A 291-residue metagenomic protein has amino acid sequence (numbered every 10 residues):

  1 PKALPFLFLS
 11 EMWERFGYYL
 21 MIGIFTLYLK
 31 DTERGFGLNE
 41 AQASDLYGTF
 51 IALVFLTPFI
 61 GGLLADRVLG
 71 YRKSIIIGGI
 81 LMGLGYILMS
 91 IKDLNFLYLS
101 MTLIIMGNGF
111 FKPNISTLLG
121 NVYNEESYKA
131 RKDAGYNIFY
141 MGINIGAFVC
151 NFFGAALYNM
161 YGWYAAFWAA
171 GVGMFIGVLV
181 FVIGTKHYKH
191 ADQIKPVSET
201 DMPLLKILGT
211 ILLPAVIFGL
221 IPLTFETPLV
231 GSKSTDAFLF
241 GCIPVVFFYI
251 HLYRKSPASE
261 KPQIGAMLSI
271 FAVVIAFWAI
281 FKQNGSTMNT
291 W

Functional and structural regions predicted by a protein language model:
P1-K2, E125-E126, A155-W291: Intracellular loop-helix junctions on the cytosolic face of multi-pass helical membrane proteins
M21-S44, N284-W291: Short amphipathic helix-loop junctions that connect adjacent transmembrane helices in Major Facilitator Superfamily/SLC
I22-G23, F59-I60, N144-M160: A gly/Pro-rich, aromatic-decorated transmembrane alpha-helix motif that marks the paired, flexible gating helices
L29-K30, L64-D66, F153-G162: Interfacial helix-cap and linker-helix signal at transmembrane-aqueous boundaries of multi-pass secondary transporters
D45-D66, K112, F148-C150: Central cavity-lining transmembrane alpha-helices of secondary-active solute carriers, predominantly the Major
S74-I75, Y136: Primarily marks hydrophobic transmembrane alpha-helices of the MFS/SLC 12-helix fold
I77-Y98: C-terminal ends and interior cores of transmembrane alpha-helices in multi-pass membrane transporters/permeases
F110-E126: Intracellular juxtamembrane helix-capping segments at the cytosolic ends of symmetry-related transmembrane helices
